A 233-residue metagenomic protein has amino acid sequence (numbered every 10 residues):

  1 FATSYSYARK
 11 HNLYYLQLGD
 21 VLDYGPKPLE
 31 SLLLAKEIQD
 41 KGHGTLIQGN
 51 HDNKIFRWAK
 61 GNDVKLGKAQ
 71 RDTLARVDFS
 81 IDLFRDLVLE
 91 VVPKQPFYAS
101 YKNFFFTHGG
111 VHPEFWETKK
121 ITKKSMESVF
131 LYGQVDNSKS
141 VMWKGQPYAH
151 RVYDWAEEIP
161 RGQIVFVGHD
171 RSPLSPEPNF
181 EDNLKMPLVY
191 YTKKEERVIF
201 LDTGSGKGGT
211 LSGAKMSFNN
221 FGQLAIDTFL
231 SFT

Functional and structural regions predicted by a protein language model:
F1-L16, L22-P26: An N-terminal domain-cap segment
A2-R9, A35-Q39, F97-S100, W155-E158 (+1 more regions): A short acidic-Thr-Gly-centered motif at the start of a beta-strand
N12, Y24-F106, H112-P113, K120-N137: Active-site neighborhood of divalent metal-dependent phosphoester bond hydrolases
Y15-G19, L46-N50, T107, V165-H169 (+1 more regions): Active-site neighborhood of phospho(di)ester-bond hydrolases with catalytic His/Asp-centered motifs
L22, H51-D52, G110-H112, R171-S172 (+1 more regions): Catalytic metal-binding/acid-base residues of hydrolase active sites
F79-Q95, W143-P160: Alpha-helix-centered segments that form part of catalytic cores
F115-I121, P176-E181: Cytochrome P450 core scaffold surrounding the K-helix E-X-X-R motif and the conserved "meander" helix-loop region
V152-L230: Conserved beta-sheet core of the metallophosphoesterase superfamily
